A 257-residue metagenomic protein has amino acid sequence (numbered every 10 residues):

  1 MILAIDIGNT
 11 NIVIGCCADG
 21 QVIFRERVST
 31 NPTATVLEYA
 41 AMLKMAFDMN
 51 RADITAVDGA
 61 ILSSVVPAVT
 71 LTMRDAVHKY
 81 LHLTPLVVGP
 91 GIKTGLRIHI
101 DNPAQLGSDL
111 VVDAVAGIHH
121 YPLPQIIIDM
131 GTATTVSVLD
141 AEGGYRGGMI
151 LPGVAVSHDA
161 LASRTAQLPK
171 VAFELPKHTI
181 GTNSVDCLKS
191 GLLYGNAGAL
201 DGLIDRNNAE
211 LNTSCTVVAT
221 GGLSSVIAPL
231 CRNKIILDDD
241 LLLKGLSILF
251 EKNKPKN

Functional and structural regions predicted by a protein language model:
I2-A4, T30, S157-N257: ATP-binding/phosphotransfer module of carbohydrate and carboxylate kinases, centering on a glycine-rich
I2-D6, I61, Q125-D129, V218: Short glycine-aspartate micro-motif
I2-M45, E142-P169, E174-L175: Short glycine-rich, Thr/Ser-proximal phosphate-binding strand/loop in the N-terminal lobe of ATP-dependent enzymes
L43-G59, Y80, L203-C215: Phosphate/pyrophosphate-binding loops at sites that engage ATP/ADP/AMP, CoA/4′-phosphopantetheine, polyphosphate
I61-L71: N-terminal low-complexity or amphipathic/hydrophobic leaders
V69-L71, T135, I227: Short, well-ordered alpha-helical microsegments
T72-K79, P229-R232: Short, aromatic/basic amphipathic alpha-helical patches
D75, L83-V87, I92, L96-R164 (+2 more regions): Phosphate-binding/catalytic loop of phosphoryl-transfer enzymes
